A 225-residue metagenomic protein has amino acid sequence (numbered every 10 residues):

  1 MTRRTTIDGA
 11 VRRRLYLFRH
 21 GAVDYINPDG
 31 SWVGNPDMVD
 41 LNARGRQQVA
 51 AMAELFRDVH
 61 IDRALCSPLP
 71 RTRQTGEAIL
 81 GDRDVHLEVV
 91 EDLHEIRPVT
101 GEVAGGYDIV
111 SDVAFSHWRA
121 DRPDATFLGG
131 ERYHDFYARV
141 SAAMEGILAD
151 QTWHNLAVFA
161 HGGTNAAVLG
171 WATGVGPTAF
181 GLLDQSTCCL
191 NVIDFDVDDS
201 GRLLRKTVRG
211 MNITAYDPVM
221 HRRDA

Functional and structural regions predicted by a protein language model:
M1-R13, E88, E95-D108, A149-H154 (+1 more regions): Acidic, low-complexity terminal tails and accessory targeting/binding regions of phosphate-metabolizing enzymes
T2-V85: Active-site-proximal alpha-helix that buttresses catalytic centers in soluble enzyme cores
G21, G162, I213: Active-site metal-binding loops of divalent metal-dependent hydrolases
D24, R71-R73, E95-R97, T164-A166: Short, active-site-adjacent cap segments at secondary-structure transitions
V39-D40, G81-A142, L182, R209-N212 (+1 more regions): Phosphate-handling substructures
L55, A78, D82, G146 (+2 more regions): Active-site catalytic microenvironments for nucleophilic, acid-base chemistry
C66-S67, A138, F159-A160: Short beta-strand scaffold positions
H154-N165: A glycine-rich beta-strand to alpha-helix segment that forms a phosphate/ribose-binding loop at ligand/cofactor sites
